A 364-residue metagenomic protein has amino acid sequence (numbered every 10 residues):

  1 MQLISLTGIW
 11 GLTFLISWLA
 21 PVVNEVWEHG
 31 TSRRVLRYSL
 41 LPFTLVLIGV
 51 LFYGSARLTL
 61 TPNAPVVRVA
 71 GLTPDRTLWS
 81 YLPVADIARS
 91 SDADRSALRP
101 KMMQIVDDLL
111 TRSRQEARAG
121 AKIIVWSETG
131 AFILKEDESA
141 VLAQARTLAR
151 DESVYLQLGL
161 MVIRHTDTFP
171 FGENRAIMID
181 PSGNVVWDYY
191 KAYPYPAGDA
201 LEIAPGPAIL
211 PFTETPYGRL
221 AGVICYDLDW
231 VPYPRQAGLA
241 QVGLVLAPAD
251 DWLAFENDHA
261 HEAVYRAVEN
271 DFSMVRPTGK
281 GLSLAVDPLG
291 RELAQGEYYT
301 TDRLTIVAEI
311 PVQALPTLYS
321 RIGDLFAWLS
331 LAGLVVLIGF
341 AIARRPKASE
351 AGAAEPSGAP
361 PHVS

Functional and structural regions predicted by a protein language model:
M1-V22, V26, Y193, A200-A204 (+3 more regions): C-terminal beta-strand edge segments of enzyme domains
L3-S5, I16-L19, I123, G130-A131 (+4 more regions): CN hydrolase (nitrilase-like) catalytic-core segments centered on the catalytic cysteine and neighboring Lys/Glu
N24, E28, L110-A117, P234: Generic structural signal for well-ordered alpha-helical scaffold segments
H29-L45: Membrane-interfacial entry segments at the cytosolic side of transmembrane helices
L45-Y53: Aromatic-anchored segments of alpha-helical transmembrane domains
Y53-A197, T213-P216, Y226: Soluble catalytic regions of membrane-associated enzymes that act on cell-envelope and secretory-pathway components
P65, G172-N174, I209, G279 (+1 more regions): Residues that flank catalytic or metal-binding motifs in active/ligand-binding sites
I209-T215, A308: Short acidic-hydrophobic surface loop/beta-edge motif
